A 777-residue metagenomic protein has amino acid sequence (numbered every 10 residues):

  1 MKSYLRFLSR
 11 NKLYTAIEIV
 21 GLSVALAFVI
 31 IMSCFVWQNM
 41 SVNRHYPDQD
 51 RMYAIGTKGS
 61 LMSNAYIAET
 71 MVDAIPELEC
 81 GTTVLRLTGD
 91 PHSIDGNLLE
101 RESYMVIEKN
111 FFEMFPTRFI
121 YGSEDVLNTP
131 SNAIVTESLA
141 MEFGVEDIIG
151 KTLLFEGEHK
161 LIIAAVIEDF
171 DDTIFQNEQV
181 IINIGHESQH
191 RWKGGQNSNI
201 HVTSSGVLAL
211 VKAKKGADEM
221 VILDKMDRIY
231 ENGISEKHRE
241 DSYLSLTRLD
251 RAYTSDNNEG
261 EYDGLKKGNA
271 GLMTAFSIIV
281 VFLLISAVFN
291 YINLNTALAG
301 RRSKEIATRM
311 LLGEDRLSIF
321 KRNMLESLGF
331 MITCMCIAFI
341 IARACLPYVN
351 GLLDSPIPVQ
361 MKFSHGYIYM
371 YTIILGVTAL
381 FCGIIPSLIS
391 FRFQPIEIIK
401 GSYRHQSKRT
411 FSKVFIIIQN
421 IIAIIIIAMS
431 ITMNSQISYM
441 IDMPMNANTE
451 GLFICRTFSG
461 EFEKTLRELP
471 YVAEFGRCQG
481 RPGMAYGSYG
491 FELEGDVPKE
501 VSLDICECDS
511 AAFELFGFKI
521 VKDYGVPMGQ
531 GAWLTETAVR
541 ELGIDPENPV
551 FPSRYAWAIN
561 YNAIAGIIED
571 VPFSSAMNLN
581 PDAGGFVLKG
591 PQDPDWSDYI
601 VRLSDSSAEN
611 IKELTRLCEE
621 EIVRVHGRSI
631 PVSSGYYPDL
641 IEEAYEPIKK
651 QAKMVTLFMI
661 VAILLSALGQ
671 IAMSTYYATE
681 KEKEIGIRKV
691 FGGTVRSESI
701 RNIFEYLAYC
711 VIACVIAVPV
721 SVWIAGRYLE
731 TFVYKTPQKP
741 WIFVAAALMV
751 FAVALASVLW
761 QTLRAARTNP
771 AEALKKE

Functional and structural regions predicted by a protein language model:
K2-I17, G21, F289-F330, R392-Y403 (+2 more regions): Intracellular coupling helices
Y4, L8, E18, M32 (+30 more regions): Generic structural signal for small/hydrophobic residues in well-ordered secondary structure, especially within
R6, R10-N11, Y46, I229-V280 (+6 more regions): Membrane-helix entry/capping segments
R10-N39, K267-K304, M331-I332, C336 (+5 more regions): Hydrophobic alpha-helical transmembrane segments of multi-pass inner-membrane transport and secretion
V24-Y53, A68, L346-D354, I422-T449 (+1 more regions): Alpha-helical transmembrane segments
A27, I31, S245, S327-F393 (+2 more regions): Small-residue-rich transmembrane alpha-helices
N39, D48-S103, N110, S138-E142 (+3 more regions): Hydrophobic, regular-secondary-structure patches
E108-I120, V135-K267, E468-A644: Mid-to-C-terminal secondary-structure elements that act as membrane-proximal/extracytoplasmic interface segments
